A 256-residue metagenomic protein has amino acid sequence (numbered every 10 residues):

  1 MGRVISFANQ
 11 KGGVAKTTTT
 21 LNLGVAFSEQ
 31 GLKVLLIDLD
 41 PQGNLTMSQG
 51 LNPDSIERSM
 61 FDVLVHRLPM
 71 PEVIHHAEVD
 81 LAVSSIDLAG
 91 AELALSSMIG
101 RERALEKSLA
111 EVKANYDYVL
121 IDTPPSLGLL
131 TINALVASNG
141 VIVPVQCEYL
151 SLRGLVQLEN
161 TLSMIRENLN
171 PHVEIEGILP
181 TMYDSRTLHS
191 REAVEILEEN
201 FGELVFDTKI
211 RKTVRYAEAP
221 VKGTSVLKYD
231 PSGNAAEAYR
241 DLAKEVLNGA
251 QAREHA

Functional and structural regions predicted by a protein language model:
M1-A256: P-loop NTP-binding core
